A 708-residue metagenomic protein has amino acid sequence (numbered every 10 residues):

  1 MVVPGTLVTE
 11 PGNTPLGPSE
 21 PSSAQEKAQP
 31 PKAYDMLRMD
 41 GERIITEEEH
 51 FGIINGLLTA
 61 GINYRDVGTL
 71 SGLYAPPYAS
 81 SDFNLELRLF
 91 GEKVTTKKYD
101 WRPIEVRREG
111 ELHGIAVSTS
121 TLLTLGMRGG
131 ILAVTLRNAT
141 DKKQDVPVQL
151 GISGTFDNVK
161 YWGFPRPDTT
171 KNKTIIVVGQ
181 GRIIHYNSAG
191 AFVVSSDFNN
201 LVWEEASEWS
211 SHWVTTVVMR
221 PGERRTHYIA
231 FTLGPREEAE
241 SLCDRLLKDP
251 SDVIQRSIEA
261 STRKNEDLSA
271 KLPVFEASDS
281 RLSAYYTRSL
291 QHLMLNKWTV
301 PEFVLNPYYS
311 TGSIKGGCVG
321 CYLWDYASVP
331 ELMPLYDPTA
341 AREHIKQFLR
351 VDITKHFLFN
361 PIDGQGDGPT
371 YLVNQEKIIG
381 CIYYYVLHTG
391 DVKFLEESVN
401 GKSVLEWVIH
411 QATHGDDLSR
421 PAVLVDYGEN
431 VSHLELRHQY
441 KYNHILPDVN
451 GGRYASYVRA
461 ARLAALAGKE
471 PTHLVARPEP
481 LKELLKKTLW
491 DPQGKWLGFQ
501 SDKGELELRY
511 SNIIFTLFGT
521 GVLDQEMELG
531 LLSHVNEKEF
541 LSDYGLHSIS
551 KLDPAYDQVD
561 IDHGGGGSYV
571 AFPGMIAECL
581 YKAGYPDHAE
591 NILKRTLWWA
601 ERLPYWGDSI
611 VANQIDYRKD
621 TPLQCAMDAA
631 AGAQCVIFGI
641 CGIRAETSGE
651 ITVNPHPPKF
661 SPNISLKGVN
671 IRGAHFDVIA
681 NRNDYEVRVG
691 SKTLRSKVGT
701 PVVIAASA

Functional and structural regions predicted by a protein language model:
V2-R281, K582-Y585, I643-A708: Terminal accessory carbohydrate-recognition/targeting modules of carbohydrate-active enzymes
G5-L7, P15-S80, Y285, C318-C321 (+4 more regions): C-terminal capping/lid segments that line or modulate ligand- or cofactor-binding pockets
G130-L132, H227-I229, K264, Y285 (+12 more regions): Alpha-helical packing segments of well-folded alpha/beta enzyme cores
R137-Q144, P338, L418-R420, R462-H473 (+2 more regions): Secondary-structure boundary elements
V274-S283, M333-K346, V386-I409, A461-E479 (+3 more regions): Structural helix-adjacent loops and short alpha-helical linkers that scaffold large soluble proteins
E276-V319, E343-Q365, H410-I445, E483-S568 (+1 more regions): Extended glycan-interaction surfaces of carbohydrate-active proteins
G317-Y427, P447-N450, Y454, V570-I576 (+3 more regions): Aromatic-rich carbohydrate-recognition surfaces in CAZymes
L446-P471, V475-P478, K482-L485, G567-L603: Extended amphipathic alpha-helical segments enriched in small hydrophobics
